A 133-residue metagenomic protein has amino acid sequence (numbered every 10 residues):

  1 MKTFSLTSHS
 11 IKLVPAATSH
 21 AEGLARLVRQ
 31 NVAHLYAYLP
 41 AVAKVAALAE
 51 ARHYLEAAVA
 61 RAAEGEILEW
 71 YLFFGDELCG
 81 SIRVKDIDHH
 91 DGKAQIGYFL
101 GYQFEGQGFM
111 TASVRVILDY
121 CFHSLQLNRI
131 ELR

Functional and structural regions predicted by a protein language model:
M1-I96, L100-Q103: GNAT-family acyltransferases
Y38, V114, E131-L132: Residue-level detector of family-conserved "landmark" positions at structurally sensitive sites
F99-L100, G106-H123: Conserved acetyl-CoA-binding loop-helix of GNAT-fold acetyltransferases
H123-R133: Conserved GNAT acetyl-CoA-binding A-motif
